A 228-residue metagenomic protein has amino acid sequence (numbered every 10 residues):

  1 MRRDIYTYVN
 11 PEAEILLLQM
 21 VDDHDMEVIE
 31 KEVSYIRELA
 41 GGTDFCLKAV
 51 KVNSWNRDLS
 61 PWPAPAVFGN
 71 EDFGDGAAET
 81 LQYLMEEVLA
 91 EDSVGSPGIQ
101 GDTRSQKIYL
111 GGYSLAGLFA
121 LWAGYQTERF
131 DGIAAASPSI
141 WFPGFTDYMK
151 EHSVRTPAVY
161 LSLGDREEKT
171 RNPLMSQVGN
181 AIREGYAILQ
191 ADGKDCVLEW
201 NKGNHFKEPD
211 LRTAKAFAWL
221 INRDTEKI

Functional and structural regions predicted by a protein language model:
M1-P11: N-terminal cap/lid segment of alpha/beta-hydrolase-fold proteins
R3, A191-D192, D224-I228: Alpha/beta-hydrolase-fold serine-hydrolase catalytic core, especially in secreted/extracellular enzymes
N10-D102: Serine-hydrolase catalytic machinery in alpha/beta-hydrolase-like enzymes
L18-D22, S137, L163: The conserved beta1-alpha1 loop
Y109-G112, A136: Short beta-strand immediately N-terminal to the catalytic nucleophile in serine-hydrolase-like folds
G111-A116, A120: Gly/Ala-rich beta-loop-alpha elbow adjacent to hydrolase catalytic centers
W122-G132: Conserved hydrolase catalytic core segment
I140-L220: The feature captures the conserved acid-bearing segment of alpha/beta-hydrolase catalytic domains
